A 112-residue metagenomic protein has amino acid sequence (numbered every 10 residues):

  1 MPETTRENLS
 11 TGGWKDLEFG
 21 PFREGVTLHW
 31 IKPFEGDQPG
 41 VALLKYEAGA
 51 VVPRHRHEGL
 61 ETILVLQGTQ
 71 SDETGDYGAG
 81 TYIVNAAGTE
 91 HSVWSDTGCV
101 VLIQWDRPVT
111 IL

Functional and structural regions predicted by a protein language model:
M1-Q38: A short, N-terminal "cap"/entry segment at the start of jelly-roll beta-barrel domains of the cupin/DSBH fold
T27, G40-A42, G59-E61: A generic structural signal for short beta-strands and their flanking turns/coil linkers
G36-P39, A48-A50, S71, P108-V109: Short, charged/polar surface micro-motifs in flexible loops or helix N-caps
A42-L44, P53-H57, T74-G75, V93-S95: Short histidine-centered beta-strand/loop micro-motifs that create catalytic or ligand/metal-coordination sites
E47-A50, H57-D72: Glycine- and acidic-residue-biased ligand/ion/polar-headgroup-sensing regions
D72-S95: Short acidic-glycine-tyrosine-enriched beta hairpin
A87-L112: Ligand-binding loop in jelly-roll beta-barrel domains
